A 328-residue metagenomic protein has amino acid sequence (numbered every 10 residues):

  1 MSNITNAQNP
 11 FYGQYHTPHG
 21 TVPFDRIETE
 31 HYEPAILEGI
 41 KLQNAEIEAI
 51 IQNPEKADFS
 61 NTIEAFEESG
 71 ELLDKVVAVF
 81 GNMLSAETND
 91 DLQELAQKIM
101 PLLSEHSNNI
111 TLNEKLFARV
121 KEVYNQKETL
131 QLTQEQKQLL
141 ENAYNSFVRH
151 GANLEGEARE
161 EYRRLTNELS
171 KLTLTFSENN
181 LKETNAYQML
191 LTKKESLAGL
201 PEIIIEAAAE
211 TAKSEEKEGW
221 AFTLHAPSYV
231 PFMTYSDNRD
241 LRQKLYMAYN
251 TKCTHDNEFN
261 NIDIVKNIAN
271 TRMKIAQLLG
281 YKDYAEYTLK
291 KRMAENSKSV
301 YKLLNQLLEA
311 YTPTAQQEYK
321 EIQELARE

Functional and structural regions predicted by a protein language model:
S2-E328: Zn2+-dependent metallopeptidase catalytic domains
